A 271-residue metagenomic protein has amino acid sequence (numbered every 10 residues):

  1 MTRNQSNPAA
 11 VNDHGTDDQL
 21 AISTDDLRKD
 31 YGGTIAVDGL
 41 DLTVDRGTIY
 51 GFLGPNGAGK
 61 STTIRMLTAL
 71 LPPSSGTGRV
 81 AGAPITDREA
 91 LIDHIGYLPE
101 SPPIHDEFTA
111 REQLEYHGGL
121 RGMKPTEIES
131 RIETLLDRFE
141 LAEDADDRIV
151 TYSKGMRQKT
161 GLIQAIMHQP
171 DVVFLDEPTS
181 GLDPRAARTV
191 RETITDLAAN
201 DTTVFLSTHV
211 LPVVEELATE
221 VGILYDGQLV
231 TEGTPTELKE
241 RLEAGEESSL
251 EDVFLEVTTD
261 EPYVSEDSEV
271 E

Functional and structural regions predicted by a protein language model:
G76-D87, L91: Conserved ABC transporter NBD signature motif
E115, G119, T126-D144: Conserved ABC ATPase "signature" region
Q169: Conserved catalytic motifs of ABC-family nucleotide-binding domains
V173-E177: Catalytic Walker B motif of ABC-type/P-loop ATPase nucleotide-binding domains
E232-G233: ABC ATPase "signature
